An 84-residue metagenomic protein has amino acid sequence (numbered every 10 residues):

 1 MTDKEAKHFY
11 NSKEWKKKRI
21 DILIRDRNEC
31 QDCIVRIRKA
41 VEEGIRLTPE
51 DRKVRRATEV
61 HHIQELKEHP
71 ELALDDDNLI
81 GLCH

Functional and structural regions predicted by a protein language model:
M1-W15, R52-E68: Short, charged low-complexity linear segments at domain edges
K13, D21, P70-A73: Short N-terminal micro-motifs specific to bacterial/archaeal maturation and metal-cluster initiation sites
W15-K16, D76: Structural motif corresponding to alpha-helix initiation and N-cap regions
K16-E59, C83: Short cysteine-rich loop/turn motifs with clustered Cys
I22, Q64, N78-I80: Intrinsic disorder/low-complexity detector
C30, P70-H84: Short beta-strand-alpha-helix junction that forms the catalytic/metal-binding core of metal-dependent nuclease domains
